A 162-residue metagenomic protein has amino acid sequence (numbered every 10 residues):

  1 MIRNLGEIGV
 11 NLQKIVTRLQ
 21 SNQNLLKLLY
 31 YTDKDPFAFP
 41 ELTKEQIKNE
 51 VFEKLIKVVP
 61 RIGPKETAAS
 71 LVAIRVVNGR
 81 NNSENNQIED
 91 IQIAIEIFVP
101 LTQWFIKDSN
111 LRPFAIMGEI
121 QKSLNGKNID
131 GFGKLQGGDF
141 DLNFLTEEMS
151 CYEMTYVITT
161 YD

Functional and structural regions predicted by a protein language model:
M1-N82: Small/polar-rich, solvent-exposed N-terminal microdomains that initiate assembly or binding
N4, W104-L111: Short, flexible/disordered intra-domain loops and linkers
V72, I91-I95, Y152-M154: Hydrophobic residues positioned within well-ordered beta-strands of beta-sheet architectures
N78, V99, I158-T160: Short beta-strand segments enriched in hydrophobic/aromatic residues within well-folded beta-rich domains
N82, L101-F105, D162: Residue-level signal for secondary-structure boundary sites
N82-I88, L145-E148: Short, solvent-exposed beta-strand/turn "edge" segments of beta-rich domains on protein surfaces
I88-W104: Short acidic, glycine/tyrosine-flanked loop/strand segments centered on an H-E-D-like triad
N110-D162: Acidic-leaning, charged glycine-interspersed low-complexity segments
